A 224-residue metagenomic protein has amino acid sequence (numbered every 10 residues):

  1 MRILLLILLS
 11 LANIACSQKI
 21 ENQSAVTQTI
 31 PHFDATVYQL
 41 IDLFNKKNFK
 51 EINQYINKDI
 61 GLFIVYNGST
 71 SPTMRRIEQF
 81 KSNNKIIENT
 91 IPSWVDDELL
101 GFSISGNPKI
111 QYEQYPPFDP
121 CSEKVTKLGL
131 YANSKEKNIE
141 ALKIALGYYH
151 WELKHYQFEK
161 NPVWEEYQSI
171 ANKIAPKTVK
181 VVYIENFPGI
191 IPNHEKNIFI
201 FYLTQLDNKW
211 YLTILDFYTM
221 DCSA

Functional and structural regions predicted by a protein language model:
I3-A12: Sec-dependent N-terminal signal peptides
N22, D34, N57-A224: C-terminal-biased regions
S24-P31: TPR-adjacent "capping" and linker segments in tetratricopeptide-repeat scaffold/adaptor proteins
P31-K47: Short, aromatic-enriched amphipathic alpha-helices that serve as compact interaction elements
L40, K50, F201: Residue-level detector of short, conserved catalytic/binding motifs and their immediate flanks
N48-D59: Short, well-ordered alpha-helical segments enriched in acidic and aromatic residues
